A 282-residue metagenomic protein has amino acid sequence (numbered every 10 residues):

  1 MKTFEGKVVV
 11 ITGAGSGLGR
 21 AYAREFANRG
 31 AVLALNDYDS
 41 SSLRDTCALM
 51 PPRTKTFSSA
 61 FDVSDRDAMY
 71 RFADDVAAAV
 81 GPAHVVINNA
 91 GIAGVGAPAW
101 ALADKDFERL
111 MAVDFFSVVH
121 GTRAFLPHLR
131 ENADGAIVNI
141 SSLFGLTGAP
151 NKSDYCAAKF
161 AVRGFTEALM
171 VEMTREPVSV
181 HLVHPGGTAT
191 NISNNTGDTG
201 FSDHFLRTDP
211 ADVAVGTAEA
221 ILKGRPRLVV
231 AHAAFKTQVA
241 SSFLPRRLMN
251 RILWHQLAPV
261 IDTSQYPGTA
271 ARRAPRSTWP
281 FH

Functional and structural regions predicted by a protein language model:
V8, G15-S16: Conserved glycine-rich cofactor-binding loop
R29-D45: Conserved glycine-rich Rossmann-like NAD(P)H-binding loop of the short-chain dehydrogenase/reductase
S40-S41, A60-R71, D104: The beta1-alpha1 cofactor-binding region of Rossmann-like NAD(H)/NADP(H)-dependent oxidoreductases
A97-A99, A103-E108: Substrate-binding pocket helix/loop in short-chain dehydrogenase/reductase
T122, A158: Active-site helix of classical SDR
S142: Residue(s) in the substrate-gating loop at a strand-loop-helix junction that position the organic substrate next
L182, S202-T237: C-terminal helical subdomain
